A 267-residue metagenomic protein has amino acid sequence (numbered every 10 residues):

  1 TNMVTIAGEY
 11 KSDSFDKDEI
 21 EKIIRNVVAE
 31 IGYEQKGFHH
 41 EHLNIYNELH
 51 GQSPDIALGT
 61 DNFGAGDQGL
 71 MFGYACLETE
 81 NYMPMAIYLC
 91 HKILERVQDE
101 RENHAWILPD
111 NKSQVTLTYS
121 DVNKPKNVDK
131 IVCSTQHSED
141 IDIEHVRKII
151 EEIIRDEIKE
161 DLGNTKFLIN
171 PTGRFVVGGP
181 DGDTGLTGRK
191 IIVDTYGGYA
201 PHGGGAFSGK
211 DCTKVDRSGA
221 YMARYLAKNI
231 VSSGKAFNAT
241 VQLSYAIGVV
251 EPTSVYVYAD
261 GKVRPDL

Functional and structural regions predicted by a protein language model:
T1-S12, I247-E251: Short, charge-patterned binding micro-sites
N2-V4, S14, K22, V27-V176: Glycine-rich, mobile lid/loop segments that gate access to catalytic sites or pores
G8-I24, V28, Y74, E78-T79 (+3 more regions): Glycine-rich and small/hydrophobic secondary-structure elements
Y10, L49-Q52, Y119, G173 (+3 more regions): Acidic, glycine-rich active-site loops and adjacent beta-strand->loop/helix elements that engage anionic groups
S14-F15, R174-G188, S244-L267: Short glycine/threonine-rich loop-to-helix capping motif typified by GTGT followed within a few residues by an Asp-Pro
H40-N47, K166-N170, A236-A246, P252-Y258: Beta-strand segments within the central parallel beta-sheet cores of soluble alpha/beta enzyme folds
A75, T79-E95, K210-G234: Alpha-helical support elements that line or immediately flank enzyme active sites and cofactor-binding pockets
D140-V231: Glycine-rich anion/phosphate-binding loop at the beta-strand->alpha-helix junction
